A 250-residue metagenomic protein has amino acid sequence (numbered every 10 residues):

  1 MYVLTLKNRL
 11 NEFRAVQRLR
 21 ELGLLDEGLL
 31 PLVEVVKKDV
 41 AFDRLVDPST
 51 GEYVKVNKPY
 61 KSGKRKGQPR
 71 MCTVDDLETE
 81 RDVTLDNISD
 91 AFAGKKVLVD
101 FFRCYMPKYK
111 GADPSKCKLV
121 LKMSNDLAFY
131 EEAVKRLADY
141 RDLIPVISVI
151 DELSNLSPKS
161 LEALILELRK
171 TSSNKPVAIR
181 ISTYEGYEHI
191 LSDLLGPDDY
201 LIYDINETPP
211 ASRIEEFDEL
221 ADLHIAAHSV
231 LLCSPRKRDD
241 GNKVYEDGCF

Functional and structural regions predicted by a protein language model:
M1-L143, D247-F250: Alpha/beta catalytic barrel-like cores
A128-F250: Eukaryote-skewed repeat-based solenoidal scaffolds used as protein-protein interaction platforms, primarily
